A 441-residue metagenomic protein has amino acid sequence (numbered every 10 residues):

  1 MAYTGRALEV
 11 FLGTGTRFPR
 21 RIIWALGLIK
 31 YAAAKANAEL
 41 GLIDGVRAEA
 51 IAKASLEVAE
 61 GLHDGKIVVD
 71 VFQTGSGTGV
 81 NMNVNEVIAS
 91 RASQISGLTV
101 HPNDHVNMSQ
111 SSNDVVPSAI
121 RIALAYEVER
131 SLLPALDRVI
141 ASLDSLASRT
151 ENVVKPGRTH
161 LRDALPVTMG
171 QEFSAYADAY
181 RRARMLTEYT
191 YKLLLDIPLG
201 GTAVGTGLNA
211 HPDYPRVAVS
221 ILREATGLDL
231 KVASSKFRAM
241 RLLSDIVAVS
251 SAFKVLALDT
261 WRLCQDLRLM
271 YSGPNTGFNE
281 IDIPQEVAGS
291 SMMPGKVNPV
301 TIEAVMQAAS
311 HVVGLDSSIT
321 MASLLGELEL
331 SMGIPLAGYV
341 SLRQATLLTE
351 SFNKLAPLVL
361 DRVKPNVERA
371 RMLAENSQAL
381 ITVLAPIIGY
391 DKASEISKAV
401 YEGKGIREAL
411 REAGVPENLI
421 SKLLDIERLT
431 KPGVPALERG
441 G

Functional and structural regions predicted by a protein language model:
A2-G441: Conserved, well-structured ligand/cofactor-binding cores
